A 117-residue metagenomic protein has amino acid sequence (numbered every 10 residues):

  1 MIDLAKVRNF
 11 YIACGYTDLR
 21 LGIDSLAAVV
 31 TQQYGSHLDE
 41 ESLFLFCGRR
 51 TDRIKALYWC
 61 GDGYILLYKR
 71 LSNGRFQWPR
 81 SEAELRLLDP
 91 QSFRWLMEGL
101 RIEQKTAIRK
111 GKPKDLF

Functional and structural regions predicted by a protein language model:
M1-F117: Polybasic/polar functional segments that serve as interface/processing modules
